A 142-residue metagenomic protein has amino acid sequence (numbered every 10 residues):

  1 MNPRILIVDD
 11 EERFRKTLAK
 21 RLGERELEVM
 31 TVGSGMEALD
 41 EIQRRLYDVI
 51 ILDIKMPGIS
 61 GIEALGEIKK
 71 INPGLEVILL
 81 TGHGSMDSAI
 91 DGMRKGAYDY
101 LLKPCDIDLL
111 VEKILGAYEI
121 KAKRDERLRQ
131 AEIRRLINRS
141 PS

Functional and structural regions predicted by a protein language model:
P3, G33-E37, S60-E63, G84: Acidic catalytic/metal-coordinating carboxylates
E26-G33, E41: Short hydrophobic/Thr-rich beta-strand motif most characteristic of the beta2 strand and flanking loop of CheY-like
D40, I62-G74: Short amphipathic alpha-helix used as the core "switch/output" element in two-component signaling
M56: Receiver (REC) domain active-site loop signature in two-component systems and cognate sites in sensor histidine kinases
C105-L115: C-terminal output helix
I120-S142: CheY-like receiver
